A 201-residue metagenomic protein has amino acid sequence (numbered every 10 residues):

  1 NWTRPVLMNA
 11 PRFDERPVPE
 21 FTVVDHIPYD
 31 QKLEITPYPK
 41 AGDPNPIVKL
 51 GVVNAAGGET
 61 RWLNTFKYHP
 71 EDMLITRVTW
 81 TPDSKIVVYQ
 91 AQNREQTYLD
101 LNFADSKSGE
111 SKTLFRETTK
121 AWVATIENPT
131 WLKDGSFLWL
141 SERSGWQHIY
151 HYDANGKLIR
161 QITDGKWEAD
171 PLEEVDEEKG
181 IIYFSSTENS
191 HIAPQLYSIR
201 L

Functional and structural regions predicted by a protein language model:
N1, L7-T65: Predominantly five- to eight-bladed beta-propeller fold
N1, N9-D14, K40-P44, T79-P82 (+7 more regions): Beta-strand C-termini and the immediately following turn/loop, strongest in propeller blades
V48, T76, E127, Q147 (+2 more regions): Structural signature of WD-repeat beta-propeller blades
V48-A55, N102-G109, H151-N155, Y197-L201: Beta-propeller blade signature
E59-R61, F66-N93: Long hydrophobic segments that form regular secondary structure
R61-K67, K112-T118, L158-T163: A short beta-strand motif characteristic of beta-propeller blades
Y68-I75, T119-I126, K166-L172: Short glycine-/Asp-/Thr-/Trp-enriched loop segments that recur within the blades of beta-propeller repeat domains
L114, I149, L196: Hydrophobic, well-ordered secondary-structure elements that form the walls of internal hydrophobic environments
